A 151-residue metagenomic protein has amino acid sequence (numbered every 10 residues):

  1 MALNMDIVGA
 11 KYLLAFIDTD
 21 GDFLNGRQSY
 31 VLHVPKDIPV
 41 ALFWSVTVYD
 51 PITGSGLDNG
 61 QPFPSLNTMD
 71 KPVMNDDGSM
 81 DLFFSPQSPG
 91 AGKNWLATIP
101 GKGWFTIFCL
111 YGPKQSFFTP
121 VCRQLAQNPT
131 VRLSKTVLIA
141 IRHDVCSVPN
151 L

Functional and structural regions predicted by a protein language model:
M1-I141, C146: A compositional/structural signature for long, glycine/proline-rich flexible linkers and loops on extracytoplasmic
